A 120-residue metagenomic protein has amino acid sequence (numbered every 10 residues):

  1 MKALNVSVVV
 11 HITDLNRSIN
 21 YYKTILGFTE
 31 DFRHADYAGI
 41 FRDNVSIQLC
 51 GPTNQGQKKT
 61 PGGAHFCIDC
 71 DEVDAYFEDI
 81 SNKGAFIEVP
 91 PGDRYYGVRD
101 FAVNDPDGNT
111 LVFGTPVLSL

Functional and structural regions predicted by a protein language model:
M1-I19, S46, A64-F66, T115-L120: N-terminal beta-strand motif that seeds the catalytic metal site of vicinal oxygen chelate
N5-T13, G39-F41, G56-S81, R99-N104: Vicinal oxygen chelate
N16-T29: Amphipathic alpha-helical segments
T29-G62, T110-T115: Conserved short beta-strand elements that form part of the metal-binding/catalytic scaffold of enzyme active sites
F77-L120: Vicinal oxygen chelate
